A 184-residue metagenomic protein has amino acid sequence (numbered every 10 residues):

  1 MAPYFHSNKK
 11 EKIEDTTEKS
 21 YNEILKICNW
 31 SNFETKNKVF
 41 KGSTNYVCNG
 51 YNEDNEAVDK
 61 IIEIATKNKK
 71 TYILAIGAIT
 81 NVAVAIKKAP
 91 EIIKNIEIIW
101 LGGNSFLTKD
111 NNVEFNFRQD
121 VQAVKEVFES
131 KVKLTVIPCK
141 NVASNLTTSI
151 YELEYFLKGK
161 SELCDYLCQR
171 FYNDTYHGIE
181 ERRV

Functional and structural regions predicted by a protein language model:
M1-V184: N-terminal acidic, glycine/proline-rich low-complexity segments
